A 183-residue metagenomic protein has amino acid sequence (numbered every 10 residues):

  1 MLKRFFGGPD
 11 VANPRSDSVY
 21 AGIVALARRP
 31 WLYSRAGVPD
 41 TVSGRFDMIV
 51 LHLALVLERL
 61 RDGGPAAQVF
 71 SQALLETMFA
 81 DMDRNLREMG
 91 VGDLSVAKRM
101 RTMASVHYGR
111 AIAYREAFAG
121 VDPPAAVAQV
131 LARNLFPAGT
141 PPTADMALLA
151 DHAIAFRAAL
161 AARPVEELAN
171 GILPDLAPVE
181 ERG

Functional and structural regions predicted by a protein language model:
M1-G183: Surface/interface-facing alpha-helical segments and adjacent flexible terminal/loop regions used for partner/assembly
